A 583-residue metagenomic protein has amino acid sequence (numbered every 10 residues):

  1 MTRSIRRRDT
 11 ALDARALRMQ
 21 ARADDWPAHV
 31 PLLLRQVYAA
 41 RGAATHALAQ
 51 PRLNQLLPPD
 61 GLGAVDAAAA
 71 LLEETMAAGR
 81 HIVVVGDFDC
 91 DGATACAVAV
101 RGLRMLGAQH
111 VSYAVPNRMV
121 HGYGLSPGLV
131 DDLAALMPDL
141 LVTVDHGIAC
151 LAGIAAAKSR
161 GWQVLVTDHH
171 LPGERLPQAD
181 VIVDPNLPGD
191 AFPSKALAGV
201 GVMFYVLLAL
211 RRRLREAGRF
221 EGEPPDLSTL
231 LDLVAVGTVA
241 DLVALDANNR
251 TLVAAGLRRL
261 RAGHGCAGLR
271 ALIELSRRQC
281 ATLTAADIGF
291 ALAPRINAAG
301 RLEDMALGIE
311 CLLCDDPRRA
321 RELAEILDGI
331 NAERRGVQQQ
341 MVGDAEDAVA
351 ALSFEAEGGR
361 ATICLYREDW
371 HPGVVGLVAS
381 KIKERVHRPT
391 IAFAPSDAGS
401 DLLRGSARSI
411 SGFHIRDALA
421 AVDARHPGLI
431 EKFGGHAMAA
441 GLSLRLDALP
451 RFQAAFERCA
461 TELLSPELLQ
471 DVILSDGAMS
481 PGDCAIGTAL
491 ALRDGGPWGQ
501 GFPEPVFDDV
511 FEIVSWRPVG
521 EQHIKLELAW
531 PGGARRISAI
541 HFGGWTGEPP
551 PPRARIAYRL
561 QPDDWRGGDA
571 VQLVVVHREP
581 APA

Functional and structural regions predicted by a protein language model:
M1-S4: Long, low-complexity intrinsically disordered regulatory regions enriched in P/S/T/G and acidic residues that serve as
R8, R15-L140, R160-G161, R212-D447 (+2 more regions): Hydrophobic helix-and-loop "lid/oligomerization" segment in the mid-to-C-terminal part of catalytic domains
A70, E74-A78, P317-L365, G399-D401 (+2 more regions): Mid-to-C-terminal polyanion-binding domains and interfaces
D87-F88, P116-R118, H146-G147, H169-P172 (+5 more regions): Short, ordered loop/turn segments at secondary-structure junctions
V115, V166, I182-D184, A235 (+4 more regions): Structural signal for conserved beta-strand scaffold positions within catalytic alpha/beta enzyme cores
D131-V200, F204-E221: Active-site cavity-forming subdomains of large catalytic enzyme subunits
A152-A156, V378-K381, G487, A491: A short acidic, amphipathic alpha-helical/loop segment
H169-H170, H371, H436, H523: Histidine-centered active-site/metal-ligand motif
